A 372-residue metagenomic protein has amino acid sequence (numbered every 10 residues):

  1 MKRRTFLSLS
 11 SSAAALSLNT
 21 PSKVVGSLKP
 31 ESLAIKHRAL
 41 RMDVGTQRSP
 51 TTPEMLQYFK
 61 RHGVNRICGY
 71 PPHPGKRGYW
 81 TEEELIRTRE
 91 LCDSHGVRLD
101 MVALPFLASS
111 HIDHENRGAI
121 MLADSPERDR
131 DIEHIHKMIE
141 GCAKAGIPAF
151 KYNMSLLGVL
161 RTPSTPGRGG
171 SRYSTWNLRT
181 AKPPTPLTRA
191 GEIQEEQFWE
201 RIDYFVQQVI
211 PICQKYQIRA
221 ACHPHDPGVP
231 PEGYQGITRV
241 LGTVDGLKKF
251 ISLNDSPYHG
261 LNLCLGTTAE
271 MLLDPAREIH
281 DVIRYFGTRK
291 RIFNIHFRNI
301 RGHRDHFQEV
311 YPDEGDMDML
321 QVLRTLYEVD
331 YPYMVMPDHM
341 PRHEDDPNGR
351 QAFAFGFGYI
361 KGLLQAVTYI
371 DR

Functional and structural regions predicted by a protein language model:
K2-H37, D93, M121, E140-P148 (+5 more regions): Histidine-acidic metal/acid-base catalytic patches
L7-S11, A15-L16, S49, P53 (+4 more regions): An N-terminal assembly and electron-transfer interface module characteristic of large anaerobic redox and radical
P30-T52: Boundary/entry segment of secreted carbohydrate-active catalytic domains
G45-R77, E83-E84, L91-H95, L263: Ligand-binding pocket scaffold of soluble enzyme catalytic domains
R48-P50, H73, A103-A108, M154-G158 (+4 more regions): Active-site-proximal loop/turn and secondary-structure-junction residues that shape catalytic pockets, frequently
S49-F59, I132-I139, E278-Y285: Short, acidic/polar
Y70-D203, Q207, Q214-K215, T267: Structural motif corresponding to the early beta-alpha repeats
K182-F198, H225-G236, E270, E344-D345: Active-site-proximal beta-alpha loop/turn segments in soluble metabolic enzymes
